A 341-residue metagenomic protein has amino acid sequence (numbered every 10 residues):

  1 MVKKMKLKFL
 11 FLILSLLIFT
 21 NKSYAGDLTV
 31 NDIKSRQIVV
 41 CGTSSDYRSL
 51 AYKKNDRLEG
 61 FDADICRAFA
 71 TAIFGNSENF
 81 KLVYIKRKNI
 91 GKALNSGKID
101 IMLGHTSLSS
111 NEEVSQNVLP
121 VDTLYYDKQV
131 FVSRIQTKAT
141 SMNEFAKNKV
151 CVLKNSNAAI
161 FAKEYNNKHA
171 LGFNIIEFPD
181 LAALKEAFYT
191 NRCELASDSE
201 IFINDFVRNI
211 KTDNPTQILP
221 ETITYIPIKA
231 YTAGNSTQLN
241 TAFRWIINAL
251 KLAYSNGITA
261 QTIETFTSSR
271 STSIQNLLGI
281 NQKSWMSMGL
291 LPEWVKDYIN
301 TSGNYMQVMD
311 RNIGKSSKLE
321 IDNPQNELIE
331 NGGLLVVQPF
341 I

Functional and structural regions predicted by a protein language model:
F11-I18: Bacterial N-terminal signal peptides
N21-A25: Sec/Tat signal peptide C-region and signal peptidase I cleavage site
D27-L103, L290, W294, Y298-S302 (+2 more regions): Extracytoplasmic small-molecule ligand-binding "clamshell" domains of the periplasmic binding protein/Venus flytrap
N31, A63-T71, K88, K92 (+9 more regions): Solvent-exposed, polar/charged alpha-helical surfaces in well-ordered, non-transmembrane soluble domains, broadly
V40-S49, L58-I73, S107, D127-P179 (+1 more regions): Bilobed "Venus flytrap"/periplasmic-binding protein-like clamshell domains and structurally analogous long
R67, T71, G75, N79-E144 (+3 more regions): Acidic, polar ligand-binding/catalytic clefts
R67, T71, I135-A139, N143-E144 (+4 more regions): Extended ligand-binding regions for polar small-molecule ligands
I280-I341: C-terminal functional modules
